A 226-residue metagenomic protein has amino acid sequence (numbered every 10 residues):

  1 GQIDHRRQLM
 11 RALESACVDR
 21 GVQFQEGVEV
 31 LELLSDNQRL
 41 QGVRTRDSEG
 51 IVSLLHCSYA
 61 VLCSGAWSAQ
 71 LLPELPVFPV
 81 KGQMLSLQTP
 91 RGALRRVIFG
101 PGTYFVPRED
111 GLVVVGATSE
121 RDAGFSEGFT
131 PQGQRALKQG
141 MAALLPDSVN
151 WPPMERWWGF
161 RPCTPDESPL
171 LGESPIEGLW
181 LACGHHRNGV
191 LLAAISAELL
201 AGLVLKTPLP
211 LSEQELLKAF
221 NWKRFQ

Functional and structural regions predicted by a protein language model:
G1-A16, G133-G140, H185, S196: Mid-domain beta-loop-alpha active-site segment that forms a flexible, acidic cofactor/metal-binding surface
G1-Y59, C63: Helical element adjacent to the flavin cofactor pocket in flavoenzyme catalytic cores
S35, L71-P73, G124-S126, L191-L192: Short glycine-/acidic-enriched loop or helix-start segments at secondary-structure transitions that form or flank
R39-L40, Y59, M84, G102-Y104 (+1 more regions): Structural motif
G42, M84-S86, L170, L181: Conserved hydrophobic/aromatic beta-strand scaffold that supports enzyme active sites
E49-R95, F99, E127-P131, D147 (+1 more regions): Central helical "cap/lid" subdomain
R91-E177: Active-site lid/adjacent beta-loop-alpha segment flanking the redox-cofactor pocket in flavoenzymes
D147-Q226: C-terminal catalytic lobe of FAD-dependent flavoproteins
